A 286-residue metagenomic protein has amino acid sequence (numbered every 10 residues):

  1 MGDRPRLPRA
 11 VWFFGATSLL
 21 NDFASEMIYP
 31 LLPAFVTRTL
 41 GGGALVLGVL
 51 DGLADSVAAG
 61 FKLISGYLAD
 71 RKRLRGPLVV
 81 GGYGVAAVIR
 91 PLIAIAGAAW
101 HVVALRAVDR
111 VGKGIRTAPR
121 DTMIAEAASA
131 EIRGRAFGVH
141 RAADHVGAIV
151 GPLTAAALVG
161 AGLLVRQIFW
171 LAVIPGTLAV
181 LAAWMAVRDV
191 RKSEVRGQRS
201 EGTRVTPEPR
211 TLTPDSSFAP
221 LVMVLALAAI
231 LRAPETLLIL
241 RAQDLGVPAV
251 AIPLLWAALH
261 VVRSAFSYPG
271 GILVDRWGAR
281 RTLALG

Functional and structural regions predicted by a protein language model:
R4-D55, P220-L255: Helix-loop boundary and gating motifs at the non-cytosolic
A34-T39, V150-F169: Transmembrane alpha-helix termini and helix-breaking/packing motifs in multi-pass membrane transporters
D55-L63, A148-I149, H260-Y268: Residue-level signature of mid-helix packing/kink "hotspots" within the transmembrane helices of 12-pass Major
F61-R73, V159, F266-A279: Helix-to-loop junctions at the C-terminal end of transmembrane segments in multipass secondary transporters
P77-P91, V173, R281-G286: Structural signature of the two symmetry-related core transmembrane helices
L92-L105: Helix-loop junctions at membrane interfaces in 12-TM secondary transporters
L105-H145: Cytoplasmic helix-loop-helix junction between adjacent transmembrane helices in 12-TM secondary transporters
Q167-M185: Symmetry-related core transmembrane helices of the 12-TM Major Facilitator Superfamily/SLC fold
